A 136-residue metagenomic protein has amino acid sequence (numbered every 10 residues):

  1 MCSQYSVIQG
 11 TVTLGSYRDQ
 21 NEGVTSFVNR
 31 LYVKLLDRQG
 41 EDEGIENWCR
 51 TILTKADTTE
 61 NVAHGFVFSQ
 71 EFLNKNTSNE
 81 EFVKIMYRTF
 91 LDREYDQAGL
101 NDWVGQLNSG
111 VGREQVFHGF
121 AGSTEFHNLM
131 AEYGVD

Functional and structural regions predicted by a protein language model:
C2-D136: Substrate/cofactor-recognition hotspot
